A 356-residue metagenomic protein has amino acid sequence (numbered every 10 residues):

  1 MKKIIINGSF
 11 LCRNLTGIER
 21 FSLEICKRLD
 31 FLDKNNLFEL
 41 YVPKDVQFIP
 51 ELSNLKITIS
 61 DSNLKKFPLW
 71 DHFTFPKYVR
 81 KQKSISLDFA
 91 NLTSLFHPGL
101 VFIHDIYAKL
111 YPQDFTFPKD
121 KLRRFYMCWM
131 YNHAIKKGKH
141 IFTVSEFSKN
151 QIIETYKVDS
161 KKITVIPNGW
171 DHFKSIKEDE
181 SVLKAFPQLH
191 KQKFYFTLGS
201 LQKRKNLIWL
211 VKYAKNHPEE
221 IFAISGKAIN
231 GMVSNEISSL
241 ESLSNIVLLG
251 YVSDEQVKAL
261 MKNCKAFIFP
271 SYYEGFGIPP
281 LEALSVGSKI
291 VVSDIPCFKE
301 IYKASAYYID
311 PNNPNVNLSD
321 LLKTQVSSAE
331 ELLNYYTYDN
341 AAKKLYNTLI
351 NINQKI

Functional and structural regions predicted by a protein language model:
M1-I356: Carbohydrate transferase catalytic cores enriched for Leloir-type hexosyltransferases
